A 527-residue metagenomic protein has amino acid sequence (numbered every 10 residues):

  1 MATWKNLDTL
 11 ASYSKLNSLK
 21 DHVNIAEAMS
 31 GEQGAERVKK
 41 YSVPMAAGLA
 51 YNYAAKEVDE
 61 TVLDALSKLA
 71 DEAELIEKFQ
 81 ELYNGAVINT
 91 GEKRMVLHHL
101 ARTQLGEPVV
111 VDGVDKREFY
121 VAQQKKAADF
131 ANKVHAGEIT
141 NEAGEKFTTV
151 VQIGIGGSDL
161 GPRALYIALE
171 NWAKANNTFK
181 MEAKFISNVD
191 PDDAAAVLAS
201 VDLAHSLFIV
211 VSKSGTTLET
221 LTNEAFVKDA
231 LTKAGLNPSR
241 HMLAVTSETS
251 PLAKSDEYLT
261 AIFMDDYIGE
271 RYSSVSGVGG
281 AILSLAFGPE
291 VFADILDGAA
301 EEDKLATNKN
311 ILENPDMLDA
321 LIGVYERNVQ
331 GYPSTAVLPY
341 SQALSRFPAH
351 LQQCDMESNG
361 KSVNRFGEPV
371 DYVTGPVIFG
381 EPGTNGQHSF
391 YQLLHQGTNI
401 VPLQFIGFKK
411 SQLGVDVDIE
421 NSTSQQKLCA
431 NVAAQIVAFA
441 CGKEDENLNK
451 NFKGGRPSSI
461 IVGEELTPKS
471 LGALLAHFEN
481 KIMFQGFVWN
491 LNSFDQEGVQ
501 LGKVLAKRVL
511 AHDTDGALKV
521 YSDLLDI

Functional and structural regions predicted by a protein language model:
W4-A143, N421-L428, A440-C441, G463 (+3 more regions): Extended, charge-enriched "interface" segments that sit outside catalytic cores
A11, E36, E57, T61 (+17 more regions): Conserved active-site and cofactor/substrate-binding residues in soluble primary-metabolism enzymes
D129-G137, A143-K309, R508: Glycine-rich phosphate-binding loops that contact phosphosugars or nucleotide phosphates
T148-G156, F208-S214, S334-S341, I378 (+1 more regions): Short glycine-rich or small-residue beta-strand-to-loop segments that form or flank ligand, phosphate, metal/Fe-S
L165-E170, A199-L203, A225-V227, L259 (+4 more regions): Short, solvent-exposed amphipathic alpha-helical segments in soluble enzyme and RNA/protein-processing domains
A230-V415, G454, L501-L505, L510-I527: Active-site phosphate/pyrophosphate-binding segments
V415-K450: Acidic, Ser/Thr-rich peripheral helices and adjacent loops at domain boundaries
S459-I527: C-terminal helical/tail subdomains of lipid-metabolizing enzymes
